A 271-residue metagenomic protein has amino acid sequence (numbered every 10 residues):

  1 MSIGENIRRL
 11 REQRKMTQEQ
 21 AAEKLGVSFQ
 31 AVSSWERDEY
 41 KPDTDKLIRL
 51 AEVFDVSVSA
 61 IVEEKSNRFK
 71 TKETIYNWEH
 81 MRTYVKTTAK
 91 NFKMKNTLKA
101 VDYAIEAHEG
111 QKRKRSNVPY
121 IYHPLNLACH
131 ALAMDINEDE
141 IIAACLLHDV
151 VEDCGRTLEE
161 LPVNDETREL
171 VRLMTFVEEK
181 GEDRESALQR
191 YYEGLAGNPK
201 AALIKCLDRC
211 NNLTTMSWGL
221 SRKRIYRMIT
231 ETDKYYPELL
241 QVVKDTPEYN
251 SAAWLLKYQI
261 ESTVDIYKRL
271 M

Functional and structural regions predicted by a protein language model:
E5-K24: Short basic helix-loop element that most often maps to the first helix and adjoining turn of HTH DNA-binding modules
T17, S28-A31, D43, S57: Short coil turns linking two alpha-helices in DNA-binding domains
L25-K41, E63-S66: Recognition helix of helix-turn-helix/homeodomain-like DNA-binding domains that insert into the DNA major groove
G26, D45-A60: DNA major-groove recognition helix of helix-turn-helix/homeodomain DNA-binding modules
K70-M271: Active-site helical microenvironments for divalent-metal-assisted chemistry
